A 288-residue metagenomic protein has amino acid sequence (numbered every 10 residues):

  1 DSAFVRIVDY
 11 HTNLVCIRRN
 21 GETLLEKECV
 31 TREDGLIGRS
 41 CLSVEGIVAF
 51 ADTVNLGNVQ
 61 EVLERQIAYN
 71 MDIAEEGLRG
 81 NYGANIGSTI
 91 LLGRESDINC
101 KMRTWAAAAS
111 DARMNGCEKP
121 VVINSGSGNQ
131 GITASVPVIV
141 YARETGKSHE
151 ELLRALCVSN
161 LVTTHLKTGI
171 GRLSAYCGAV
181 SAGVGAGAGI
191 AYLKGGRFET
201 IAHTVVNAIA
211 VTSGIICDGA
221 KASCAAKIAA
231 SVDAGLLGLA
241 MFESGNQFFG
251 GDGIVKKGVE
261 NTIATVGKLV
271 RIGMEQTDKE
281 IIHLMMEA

Functional and structural regions predicted by a protein language model:
D1-A49: Flexible glycine-/small-residue-enriched beta->alpha junction loops that bind anionic phosphate/pyrophosphate groups
C41-E95, K101, I190, G195-A288: Functionally critical mobile loop/hinge segments
D97-G116, S148-L166, V205-G214: Acidic-glycine-rich active-site phosphate/pyrophosphate-binding loop
R113-I123, T163-L173, I216-K221: Glycine/charged-rich beta-loop-alpha catalytic/anionic-binding loops adjacent to active sites
C117-V136, C177-S181: Conserved phosphate/anionic-ligand binding catalytic regions in large, soluble enzymes, centered on
G126, V138-R143, H149-C157: Active-site cradle of extracellular carbohydrate-active enzymes
G131-K147, G187-G195: Alpha-helical support elements that line or immediately flank enzyme active sites and cofactor-binding pockets
R172-L173, C177, S181-A202: C-terminal structural cap/anchor segments
